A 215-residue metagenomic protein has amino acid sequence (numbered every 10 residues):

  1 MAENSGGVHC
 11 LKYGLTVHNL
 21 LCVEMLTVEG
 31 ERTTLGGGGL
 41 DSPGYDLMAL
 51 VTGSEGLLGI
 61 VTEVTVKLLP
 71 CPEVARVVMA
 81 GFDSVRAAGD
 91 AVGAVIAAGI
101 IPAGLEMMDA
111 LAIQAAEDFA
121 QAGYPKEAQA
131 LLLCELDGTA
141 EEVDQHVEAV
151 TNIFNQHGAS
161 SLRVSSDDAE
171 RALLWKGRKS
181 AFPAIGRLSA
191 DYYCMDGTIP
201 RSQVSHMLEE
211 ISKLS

Functional and structural regions predicted by a protein language model:
M1-E106: FAD-binding subdomain of flavoenzyme oxidoreductases
V66-P70, R76-S215: C-terminal substrate-recognition/cap domain of FAD-linked oxidoreductases
